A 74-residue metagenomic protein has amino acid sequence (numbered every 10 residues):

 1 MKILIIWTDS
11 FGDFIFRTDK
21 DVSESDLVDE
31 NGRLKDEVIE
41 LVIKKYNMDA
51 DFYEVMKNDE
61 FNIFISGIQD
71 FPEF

Functional and structural regions predicted by a protein language model:
K2-D26, G32: N-terminal acidic leader/helix
G32-F74: Short, mixed-charge low-complexity intrinsically disordered segments
